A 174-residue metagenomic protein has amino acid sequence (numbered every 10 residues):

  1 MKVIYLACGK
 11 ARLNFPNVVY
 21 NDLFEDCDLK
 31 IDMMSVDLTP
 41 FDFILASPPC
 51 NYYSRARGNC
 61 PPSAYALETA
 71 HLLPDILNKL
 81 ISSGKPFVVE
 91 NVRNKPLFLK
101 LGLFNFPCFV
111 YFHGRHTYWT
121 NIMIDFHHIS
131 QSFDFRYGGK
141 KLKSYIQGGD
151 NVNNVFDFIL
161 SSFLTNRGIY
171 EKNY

Functional and structural regions predicted by a protein language model:
M1-V3: Extreme N-terminal starter segment of soluble prokaryotic enzymes
Y5-A11: Class I SAM-dependent methyltransferase "Motif I" SAM/SAH-binding loop
A7, F24, P49, V92: Anionic group-transfer/hydrolysis microenvironments
R12-T39: Adenosine-cofactor binding site in Rossmann-like domains, unifying the SAM/SAH pocket of S-adenosylmethionine-dependent
V36-F41, C50-Y174: Class I S-adenosyl-L-methionine
L45: N-terminal Rossmann-like NAD(P) cofactor-binding module of classical short-chain dehydrogenase/reductase
